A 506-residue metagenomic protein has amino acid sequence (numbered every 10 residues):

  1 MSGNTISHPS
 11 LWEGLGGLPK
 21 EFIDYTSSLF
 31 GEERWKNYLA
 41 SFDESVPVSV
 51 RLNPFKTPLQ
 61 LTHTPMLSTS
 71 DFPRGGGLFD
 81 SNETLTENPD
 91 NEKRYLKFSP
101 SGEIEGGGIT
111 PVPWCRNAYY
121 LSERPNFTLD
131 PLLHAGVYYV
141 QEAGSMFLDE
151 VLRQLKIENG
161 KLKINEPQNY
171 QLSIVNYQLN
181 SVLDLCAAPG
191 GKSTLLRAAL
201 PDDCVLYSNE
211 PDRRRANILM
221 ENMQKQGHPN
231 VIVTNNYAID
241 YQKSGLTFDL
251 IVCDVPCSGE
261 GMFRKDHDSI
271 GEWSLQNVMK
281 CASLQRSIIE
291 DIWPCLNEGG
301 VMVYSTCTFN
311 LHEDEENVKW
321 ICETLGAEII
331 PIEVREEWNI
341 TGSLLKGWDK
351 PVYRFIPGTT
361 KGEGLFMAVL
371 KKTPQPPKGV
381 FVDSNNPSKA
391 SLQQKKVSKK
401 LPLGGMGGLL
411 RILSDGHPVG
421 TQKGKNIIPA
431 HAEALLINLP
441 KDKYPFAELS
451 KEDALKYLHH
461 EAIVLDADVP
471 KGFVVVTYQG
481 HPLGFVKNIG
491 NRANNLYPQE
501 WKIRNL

Functional and structural regions predicted by a protein language model:
S2, W12-L29, K36-K56, K361-F366 (+1 more regions): Polybasic, low-complexity RNA-engagement segments
V46-L59, G108-M146: Conserved AdoMet
L179-C186: Conserved class I S-adenosyl-L-methionine
P189-D202: Conserved SAM-binding loop of SAM-dependent methyltransferases across substrates and taxa, primarily the Class I
P201, L296-E298: Helix-to-beta-strand junctions that scaffold the AdoMet/dcAdoMet cofactor pocket in Class I SAM-dependent enzymes
P211-S244: S-adenosyl-L-methionine
R214, D249-D291, V303, C307-E315 (+1 more regions): Mobile active-site "lid"/loop adjacent to the S-adenosyl-L-methionine
F248, V301-Y304, F309-S391: Class I S-adenosyl-L-methionine
